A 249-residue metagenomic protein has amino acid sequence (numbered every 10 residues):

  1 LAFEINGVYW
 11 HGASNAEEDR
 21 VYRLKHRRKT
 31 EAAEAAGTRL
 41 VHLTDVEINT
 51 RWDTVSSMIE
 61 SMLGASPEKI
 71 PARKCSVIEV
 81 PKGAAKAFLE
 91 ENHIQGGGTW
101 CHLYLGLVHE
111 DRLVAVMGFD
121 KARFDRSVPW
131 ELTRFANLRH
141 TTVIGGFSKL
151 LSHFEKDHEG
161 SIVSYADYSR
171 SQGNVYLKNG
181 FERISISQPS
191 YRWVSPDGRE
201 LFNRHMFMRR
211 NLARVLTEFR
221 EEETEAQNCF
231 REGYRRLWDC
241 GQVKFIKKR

Functional and structural regions predicted by a protein language model:
L1-R28, A122: Short beta-strand-loop-alpha-helix junction that forms the active-site gateway of nucleic-acid-processing nucleases
A2-E4, H42, E131: Short hydrophobic-acidic sequence motifs that mark active-site Asp/Glu residues
L24-G83: Basic, glycine-rich
R73, P81-W100: Short, basic/aromatic recognition patches
E79, V108-H109, A115, F119-Y234: Acyl-donor binding region in acyl/amide transferases
G96-L105, E110, R126: A short helix-loop-beta-strand connector motif used in the catalytic cores of GNAT acetyltransferases and, in some
H102, C240-K244: Short hydrophobic/aromatic beta-strand or adjacent loop that forms the aromatic wall/cage of a ligand/substrate-binding
I246-R249: Short beta-strand-to-coil "C-cap" segments at the C-terminal boundary of structured domains/repeats, marking
